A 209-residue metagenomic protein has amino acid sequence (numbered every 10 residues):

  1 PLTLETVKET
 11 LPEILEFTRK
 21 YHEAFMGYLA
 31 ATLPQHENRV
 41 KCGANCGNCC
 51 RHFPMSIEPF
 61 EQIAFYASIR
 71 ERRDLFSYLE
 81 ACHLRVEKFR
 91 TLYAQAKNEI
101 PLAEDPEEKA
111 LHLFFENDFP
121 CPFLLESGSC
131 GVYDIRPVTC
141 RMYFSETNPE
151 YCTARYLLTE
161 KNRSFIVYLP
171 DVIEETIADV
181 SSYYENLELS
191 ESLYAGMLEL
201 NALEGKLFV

Functional and structural regions predicted by a protein language model:
P1-V209: Short loop/turn segments that flank or connect secondary-structure elements
